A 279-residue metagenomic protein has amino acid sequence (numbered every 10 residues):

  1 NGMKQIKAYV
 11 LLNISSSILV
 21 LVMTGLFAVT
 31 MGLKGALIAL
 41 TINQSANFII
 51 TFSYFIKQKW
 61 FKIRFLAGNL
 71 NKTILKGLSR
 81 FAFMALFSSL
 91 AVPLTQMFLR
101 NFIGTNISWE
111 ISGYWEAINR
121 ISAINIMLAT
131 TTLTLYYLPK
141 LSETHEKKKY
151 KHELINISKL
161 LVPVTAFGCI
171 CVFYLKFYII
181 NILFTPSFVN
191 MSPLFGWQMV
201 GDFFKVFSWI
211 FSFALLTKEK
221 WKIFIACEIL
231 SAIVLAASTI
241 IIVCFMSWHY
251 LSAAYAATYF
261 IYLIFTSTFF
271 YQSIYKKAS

Functional and structural regions predicted by a protein language model:
N1-L11, V200-C227: Membrane-interface junctions at transmembrane-helix termini in multi-pass inner-membrane proteins
G2-M3, T30, N106-W109, T144 (+2 more regions): Helix-loop interface residues and adjacent transmembrane-helix termini in multi-pass membrane transporters, primarily
K7, L11, L40, T51-L94 (+2 more regions): Interhelical loop/hinge segments that connect adjacent transmembrane helices in multipass membrane
V10-K59, L230-V234, W248-Q272: Hydrophobic alpha-helical transmembrane segments
S45-A46, M84, L99-F102, I111-T130: Alpha-helical transmembrane segments of polytopic membrane transporters and translocases
W60, I118, S122-E146, A214-T217: Helix-loop junctions and terminal segments of transmembrane helices in multi-pass membrane transport/translocation
L78-S79, K149-P163, C171-Y174, S192-F195: Interfacial transmembrane-helix starts/ends
W109-W115, I155, Y174-F203: Interfacial segments at transmembrane-helix termini and the short loops linking adjacent helices
